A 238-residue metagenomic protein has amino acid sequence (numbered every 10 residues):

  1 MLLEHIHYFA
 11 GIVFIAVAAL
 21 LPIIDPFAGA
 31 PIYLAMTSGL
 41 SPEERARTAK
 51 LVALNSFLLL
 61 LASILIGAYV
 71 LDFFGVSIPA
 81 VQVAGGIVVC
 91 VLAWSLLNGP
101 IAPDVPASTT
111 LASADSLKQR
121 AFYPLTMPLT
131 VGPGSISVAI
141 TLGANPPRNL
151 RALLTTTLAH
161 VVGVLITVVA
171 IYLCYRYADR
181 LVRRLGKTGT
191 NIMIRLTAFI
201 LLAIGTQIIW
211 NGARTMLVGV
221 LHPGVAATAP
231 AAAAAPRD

Functional and structural regions predicted by a protein language model:
M1, R214-D238: Low-complexity, proline/glycine-enriched hydrophobic segments characteristic of transmembrane helices
M1-P22, G99, P106-T126: Small-residue-enriched transmembrane helix starts and helix-helix packing motifs in multi-pass inner-membrane proteins
I12-G29, I78-V88, T157-I171: Structural signature of hydrophobic alpha-helical transmembrane segments
I12-I64: Juxtamembrane transmembrane-helix termini in multi-pass membrane transport proteins
A35-A46, P79, A114-L117, A144-A152 (+1 more regions): Juxtamembrane helix-boundary/capping and inter-helix hinge elements in multi-pass membrane proteins
S41-P42, A62-A84, A170-R214: Transmembrane-helix boundary and interhelical-loop signature of multi-pass inner-membrane proteins
A46-P100: Membrane helix-loop-helix hairpins that form the core translocation module of multi-pass transporters
V88-T110, I204-T215: Transmembrane helix exit motif
